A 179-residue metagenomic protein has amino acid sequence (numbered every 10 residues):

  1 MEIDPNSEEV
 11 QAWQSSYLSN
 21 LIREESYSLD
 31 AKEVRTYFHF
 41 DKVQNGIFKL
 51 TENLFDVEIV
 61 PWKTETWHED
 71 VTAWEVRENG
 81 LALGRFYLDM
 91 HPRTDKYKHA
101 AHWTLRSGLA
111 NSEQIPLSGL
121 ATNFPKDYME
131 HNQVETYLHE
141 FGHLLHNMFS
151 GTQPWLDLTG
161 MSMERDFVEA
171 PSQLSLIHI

Functional and structural regions predicted by a protein language model:
M1-N123: Active-site-proximal, well-structured secondary-structure segments within enzyme catalytic domains
E24, N53, V57, K126 (+2 more regions): Conserved helix-loop functional segments at active or binding sites
T36, F40, D127-V134, L156-E164: Alpha-helix N-cap/helix-initiation motif
F40-I47, V134-Y137, E164, V168-P171: Hydrophobic (often cysteine-bearing) scaffold residues that line and stabilize catalytic clefts of nucleotide/cofactor
T51, F141, S172: Hydrophobic, well-ordered secondary-structure elements that form the walls of internal hydrophobic environments
N132-N147: Active-site recognition of the HExxH zinc-binding catalytic motif
S150-S175: The catalytic-center signature of Zn2+-dependent metalloproteases
I177-I179: Conserved small/polar residues in nucleotide/adenosyl-binding loops
